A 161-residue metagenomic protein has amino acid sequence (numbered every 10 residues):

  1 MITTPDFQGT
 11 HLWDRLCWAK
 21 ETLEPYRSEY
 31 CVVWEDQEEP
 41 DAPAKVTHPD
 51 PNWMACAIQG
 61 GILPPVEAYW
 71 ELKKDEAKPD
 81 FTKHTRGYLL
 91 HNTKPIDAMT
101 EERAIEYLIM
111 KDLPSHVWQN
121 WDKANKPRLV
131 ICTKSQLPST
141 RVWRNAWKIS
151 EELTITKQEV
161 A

Functional and structural regions predicted by a protein language model:
M1-A161: Interaction-interface detector
